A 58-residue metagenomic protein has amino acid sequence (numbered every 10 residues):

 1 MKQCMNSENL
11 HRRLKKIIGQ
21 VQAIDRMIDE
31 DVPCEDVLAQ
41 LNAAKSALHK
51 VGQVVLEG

Functional and structural regions predicted by a protein language model:
M1-G58: Solvent-exposed interaction patches of small proteins and small membrane subunits
